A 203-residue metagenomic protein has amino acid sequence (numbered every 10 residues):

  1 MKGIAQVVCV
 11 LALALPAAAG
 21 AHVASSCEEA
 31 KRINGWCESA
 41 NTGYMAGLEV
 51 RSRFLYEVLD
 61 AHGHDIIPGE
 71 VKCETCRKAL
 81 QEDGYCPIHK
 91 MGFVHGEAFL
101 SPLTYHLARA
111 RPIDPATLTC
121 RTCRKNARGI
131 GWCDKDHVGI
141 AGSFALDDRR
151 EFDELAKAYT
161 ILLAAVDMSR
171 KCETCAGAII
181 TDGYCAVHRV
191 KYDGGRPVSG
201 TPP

Functional and structural regions predicted by a protein language model:
M1-G3: N-terminal secretory signal peptides that target proteins for export/translocation
Q6-P16: Bacterial N-terminal signal peptides
A19-P203: Intrinsically disordered, low-complexity terminal tails/loops enriched in metal-binding residues
